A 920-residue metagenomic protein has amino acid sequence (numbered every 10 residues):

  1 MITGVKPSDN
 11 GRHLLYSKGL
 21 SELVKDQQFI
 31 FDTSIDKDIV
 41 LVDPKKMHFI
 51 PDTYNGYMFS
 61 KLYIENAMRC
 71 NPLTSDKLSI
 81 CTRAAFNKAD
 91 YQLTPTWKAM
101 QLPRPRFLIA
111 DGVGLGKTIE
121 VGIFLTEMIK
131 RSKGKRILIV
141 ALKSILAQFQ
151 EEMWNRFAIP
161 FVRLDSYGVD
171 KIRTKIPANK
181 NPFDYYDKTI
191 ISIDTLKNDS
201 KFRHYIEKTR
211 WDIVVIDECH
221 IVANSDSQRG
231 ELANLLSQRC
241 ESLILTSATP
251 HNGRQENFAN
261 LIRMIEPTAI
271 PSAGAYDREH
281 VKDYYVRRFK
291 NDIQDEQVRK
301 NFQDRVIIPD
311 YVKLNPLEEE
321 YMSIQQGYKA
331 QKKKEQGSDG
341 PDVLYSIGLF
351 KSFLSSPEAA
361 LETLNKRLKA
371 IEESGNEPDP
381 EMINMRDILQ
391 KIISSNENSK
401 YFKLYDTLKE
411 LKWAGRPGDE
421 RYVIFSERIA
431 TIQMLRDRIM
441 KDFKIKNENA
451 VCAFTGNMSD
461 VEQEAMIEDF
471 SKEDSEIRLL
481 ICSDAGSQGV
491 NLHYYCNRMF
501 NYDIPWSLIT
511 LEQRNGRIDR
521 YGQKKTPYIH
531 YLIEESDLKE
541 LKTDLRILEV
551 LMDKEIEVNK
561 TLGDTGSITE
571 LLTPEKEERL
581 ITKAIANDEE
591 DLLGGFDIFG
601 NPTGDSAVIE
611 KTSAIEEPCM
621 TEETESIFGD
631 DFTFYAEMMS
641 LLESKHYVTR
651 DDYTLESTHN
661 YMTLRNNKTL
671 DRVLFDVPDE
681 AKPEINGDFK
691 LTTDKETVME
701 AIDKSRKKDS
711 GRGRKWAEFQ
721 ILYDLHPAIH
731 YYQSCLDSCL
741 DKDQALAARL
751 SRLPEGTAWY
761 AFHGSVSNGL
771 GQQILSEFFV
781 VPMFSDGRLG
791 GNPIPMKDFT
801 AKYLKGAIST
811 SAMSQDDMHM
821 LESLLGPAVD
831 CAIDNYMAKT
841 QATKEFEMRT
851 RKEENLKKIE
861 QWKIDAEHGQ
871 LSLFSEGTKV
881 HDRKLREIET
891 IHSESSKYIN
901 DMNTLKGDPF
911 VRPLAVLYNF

Functional and structural regions predicted by a protein language model:
G11, E22-Q28, D32-I64, M68-W97 (+7 more regions): SF2 helicase/translocase NTPase motor core, specifically the RecA-like lobe 1 inter-motif segment between Walker
N55-Y57, N66, K525-D703: C-terminal accessory region of SF2 helicases/translocases
E120, F124, N257, K403: Hydrophobic positions on the alpha1 helix immediately C-terminal to the Walker A/P-loop
A178-N179, Y185, I190-W211, V222 (+6 more regions): Inter-lobe coupling linker of SF2 helicases/translocases
D199, G253-R254, I481-Y495, N515-Q523: SF2 helicase motor core recognition
R210, N257-N260, V490-D503, Y528-Y531: A short beta-strand element within the Helicase C-terminal
Q326-K329, K333-Y422, E427-M434, R438-F443 (+4 more regions): Charged, non-catalytic accessory extensions
S507-I529: Conserved SF2 helicase motif VI
